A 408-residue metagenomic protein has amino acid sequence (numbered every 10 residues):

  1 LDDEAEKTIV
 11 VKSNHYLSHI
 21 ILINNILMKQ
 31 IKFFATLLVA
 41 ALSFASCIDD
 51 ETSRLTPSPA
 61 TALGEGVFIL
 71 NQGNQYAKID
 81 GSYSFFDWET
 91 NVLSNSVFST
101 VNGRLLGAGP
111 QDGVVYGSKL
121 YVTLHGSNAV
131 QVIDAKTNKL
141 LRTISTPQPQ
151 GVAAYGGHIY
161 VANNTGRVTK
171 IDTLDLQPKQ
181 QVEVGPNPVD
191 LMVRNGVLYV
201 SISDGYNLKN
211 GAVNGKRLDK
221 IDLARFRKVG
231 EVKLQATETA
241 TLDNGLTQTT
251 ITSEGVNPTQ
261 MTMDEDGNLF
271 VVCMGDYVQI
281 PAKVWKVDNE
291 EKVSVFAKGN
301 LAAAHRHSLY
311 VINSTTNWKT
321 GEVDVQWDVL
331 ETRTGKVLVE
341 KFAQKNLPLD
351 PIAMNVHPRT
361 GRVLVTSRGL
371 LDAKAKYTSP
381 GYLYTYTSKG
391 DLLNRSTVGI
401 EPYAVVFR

Functional and structural regions predicted by a protein language model:
L1-V67: Bacterial Sec-dependent N-terminal signal peptides
I48-R408: Predominantly soluble domains enriched in secretory-pathway, periplasmic, or organellar proteins
